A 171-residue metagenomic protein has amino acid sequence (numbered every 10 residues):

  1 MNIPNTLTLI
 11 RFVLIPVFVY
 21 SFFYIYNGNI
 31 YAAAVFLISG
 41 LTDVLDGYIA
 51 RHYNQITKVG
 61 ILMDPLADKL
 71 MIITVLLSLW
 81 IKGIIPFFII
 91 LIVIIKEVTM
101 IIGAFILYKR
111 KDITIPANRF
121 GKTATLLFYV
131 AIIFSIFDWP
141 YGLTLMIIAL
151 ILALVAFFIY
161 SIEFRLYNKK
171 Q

Functional and structural regions predicted by a protein language model:
M1-Q171: Alpha-helical transmembrane bundles and membrane-interface segments of multipass inner-membrane proteins
